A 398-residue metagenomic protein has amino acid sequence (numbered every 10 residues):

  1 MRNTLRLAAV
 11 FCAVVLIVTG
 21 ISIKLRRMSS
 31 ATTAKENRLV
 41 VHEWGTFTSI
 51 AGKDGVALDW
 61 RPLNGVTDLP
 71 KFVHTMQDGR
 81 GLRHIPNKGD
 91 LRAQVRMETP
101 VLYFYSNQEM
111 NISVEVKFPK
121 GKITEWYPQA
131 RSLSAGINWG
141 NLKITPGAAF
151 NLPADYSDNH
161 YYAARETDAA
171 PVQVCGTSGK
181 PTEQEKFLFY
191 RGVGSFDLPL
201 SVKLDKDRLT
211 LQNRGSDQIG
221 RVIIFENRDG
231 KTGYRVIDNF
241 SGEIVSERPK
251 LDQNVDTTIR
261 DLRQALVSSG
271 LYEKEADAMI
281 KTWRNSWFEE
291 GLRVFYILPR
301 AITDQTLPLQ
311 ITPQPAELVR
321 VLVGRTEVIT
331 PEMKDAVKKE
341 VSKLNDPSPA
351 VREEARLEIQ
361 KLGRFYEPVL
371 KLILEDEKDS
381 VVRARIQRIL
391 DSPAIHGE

Functional and structural regions predicted by a protein language model:
M1-R6: Positively charged n-region of N-terminal signal peptides that target proteins for export
A8-G20: Hydrophobic membrane-insertion alpha-helices, especially the h-region of bacterial N-terminal signal peptides
I17-G20, N345, D376-K378: Helix-centric, low-specificity signal for extended rod-like, repetitive segments
G20-R26: Juxtamembrane cytosolic interface motif at the C-terminal end of transmembrane helices
R27-K343, A350, K361, F365-E375 (+1 more regions): Protease-labile, long low-complexity intrinsically disordered regions enriched in Pro/Ser/Thr
A355-R356, I386: Conserved hydrophobic register position within alpha-solenoid helical repeats
